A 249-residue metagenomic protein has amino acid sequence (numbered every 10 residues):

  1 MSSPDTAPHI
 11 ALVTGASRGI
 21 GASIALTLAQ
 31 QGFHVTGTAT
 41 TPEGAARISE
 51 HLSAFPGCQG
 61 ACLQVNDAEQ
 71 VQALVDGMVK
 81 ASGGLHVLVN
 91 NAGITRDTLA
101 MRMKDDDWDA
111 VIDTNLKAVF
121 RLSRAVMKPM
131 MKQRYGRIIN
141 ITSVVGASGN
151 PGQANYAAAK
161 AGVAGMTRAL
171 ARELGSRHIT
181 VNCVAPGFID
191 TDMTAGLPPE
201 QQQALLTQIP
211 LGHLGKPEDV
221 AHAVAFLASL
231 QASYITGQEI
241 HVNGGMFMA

Functional and structural regions predicted by a protein language model:
S17-R18: Conserved glycine-rich cofactor-binding loop
Q31-R47: Conserved glycine-rich Rossmann-like NAD(P)H-binding loop of the short-chain dehydrogenase/reductase
L99-A100, K104-I112, I138, T194 (+1 more regions): Substrate-binding pocket helix/loop in short-chain dehydrogenase/reductase
S123, A159, T167: Active-site helix of classical SDR
K128, R172-S176, S233: Alpha-helical segment proximal to the catalytic Tyr-Lys
S143: Residue(s) in the substrate-gating loop at a strand-loop-helix junction that position the organic substrate next
G175, T180, I235-G237, N243: Short, small/polar-rich loop/turn modules that mediate ligand/substrate recognition or access, typified
